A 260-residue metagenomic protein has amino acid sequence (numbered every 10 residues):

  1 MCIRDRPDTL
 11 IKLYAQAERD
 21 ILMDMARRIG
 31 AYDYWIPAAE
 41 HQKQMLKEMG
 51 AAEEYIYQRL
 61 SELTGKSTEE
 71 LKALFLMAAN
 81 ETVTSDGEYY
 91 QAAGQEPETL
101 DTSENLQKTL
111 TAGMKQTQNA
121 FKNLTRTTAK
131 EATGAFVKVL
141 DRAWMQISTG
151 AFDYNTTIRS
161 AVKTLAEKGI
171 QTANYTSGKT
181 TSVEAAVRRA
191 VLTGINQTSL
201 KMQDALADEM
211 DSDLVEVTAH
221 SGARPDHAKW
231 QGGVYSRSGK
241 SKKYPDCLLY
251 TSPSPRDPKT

Functional and structural regions predicted by a protein language model:
M1-D5, Y250-P255: Conserved small/polar residues in nucleotide/adenosyl-binding loops
M1-S177: N-terminal leader/targeting and assembly helices and adjacent pre-domain segments
E184, R188, L192-L249, R256: Conserved short secondary-structure elements within globular domains
P258-T260: N-terminal low-complexity segments that are often proline-rich with Ser/Thr-Pro
